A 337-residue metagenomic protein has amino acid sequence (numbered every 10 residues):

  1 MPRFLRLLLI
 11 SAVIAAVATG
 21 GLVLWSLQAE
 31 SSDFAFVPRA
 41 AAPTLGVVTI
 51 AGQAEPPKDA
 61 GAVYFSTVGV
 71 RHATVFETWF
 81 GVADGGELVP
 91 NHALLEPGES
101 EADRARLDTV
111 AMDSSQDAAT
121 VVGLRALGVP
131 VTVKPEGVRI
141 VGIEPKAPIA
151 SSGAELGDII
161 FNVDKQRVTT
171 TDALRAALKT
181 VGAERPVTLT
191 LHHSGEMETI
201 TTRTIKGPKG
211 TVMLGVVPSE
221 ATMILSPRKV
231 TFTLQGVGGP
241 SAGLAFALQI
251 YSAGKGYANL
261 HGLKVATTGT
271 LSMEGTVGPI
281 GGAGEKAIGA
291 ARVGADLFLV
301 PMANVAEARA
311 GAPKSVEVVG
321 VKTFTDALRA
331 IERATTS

Functional and structural regions predicted by a protein language model:
R6-W25: Hydrophobic membrane-insertion alpha-helices, especially the h-region of bacterial N-terminal signal peptides
D33-P57, S66-V70, N91-E144, T201-T267: PDZ/PDZ-like peptide-tail recognition elements
L124, I149, G157-I160, L189 (+4 more regions): Terminal peptide-recognition signature
L127, R175-P218, A310-T336: PDZ-domain C-terminal substructure recognizer with occasional recognition of PDZ-binding tails
I149-A173, A177, A287, G294-F298: Conserved PDZ fold ligand-binding element
D164-Q166, S194, L271, M302-V305 (+1 more regions): Short, ordered loop/turn segments at secondary-structure junctions
A253-A258, V265, L271-M302: Glycine- and Gly-Pro-enriched alpha-helical subdomains that act as flexible, kink-prone "lid/hinge" or packing modules
L299-G311: Short, glycine/polar-rich helix-capping loops at beta-to-alpha or helix-loop-helix junctions that flank or form
